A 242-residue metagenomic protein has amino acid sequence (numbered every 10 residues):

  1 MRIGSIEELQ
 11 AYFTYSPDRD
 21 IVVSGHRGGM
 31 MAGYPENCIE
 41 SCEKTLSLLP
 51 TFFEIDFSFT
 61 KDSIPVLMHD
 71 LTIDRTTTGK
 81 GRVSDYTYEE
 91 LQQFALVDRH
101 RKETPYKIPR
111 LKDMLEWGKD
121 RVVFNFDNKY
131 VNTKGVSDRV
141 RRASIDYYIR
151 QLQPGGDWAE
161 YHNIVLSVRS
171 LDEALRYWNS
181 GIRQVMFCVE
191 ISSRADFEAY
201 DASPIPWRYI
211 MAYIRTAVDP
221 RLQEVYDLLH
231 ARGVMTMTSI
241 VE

Functional and structural regions predicted by a protein language model:
M1-E242: Phosphate-group recognition and catalysis centered on beta-loop-alpha active-site segments
